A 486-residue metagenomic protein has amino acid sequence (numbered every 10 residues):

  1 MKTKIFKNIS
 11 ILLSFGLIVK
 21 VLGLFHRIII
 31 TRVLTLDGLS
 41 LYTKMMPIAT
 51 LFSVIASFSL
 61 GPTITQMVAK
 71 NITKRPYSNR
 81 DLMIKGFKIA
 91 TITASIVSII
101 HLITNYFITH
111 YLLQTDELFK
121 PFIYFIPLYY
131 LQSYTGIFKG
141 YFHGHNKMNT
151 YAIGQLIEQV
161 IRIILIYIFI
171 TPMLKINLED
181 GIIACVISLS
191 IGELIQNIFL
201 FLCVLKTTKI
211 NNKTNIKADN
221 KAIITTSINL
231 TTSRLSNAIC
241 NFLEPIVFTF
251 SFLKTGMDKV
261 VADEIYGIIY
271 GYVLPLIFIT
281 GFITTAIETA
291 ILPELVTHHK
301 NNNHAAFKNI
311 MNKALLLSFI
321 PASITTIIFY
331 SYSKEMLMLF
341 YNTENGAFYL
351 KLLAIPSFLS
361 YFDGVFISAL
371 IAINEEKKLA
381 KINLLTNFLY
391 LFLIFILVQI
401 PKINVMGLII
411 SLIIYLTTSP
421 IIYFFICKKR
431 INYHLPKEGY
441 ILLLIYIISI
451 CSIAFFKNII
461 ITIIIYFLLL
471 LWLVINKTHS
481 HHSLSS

Functional and structural regions predicted by a protein language model:
M1-L22, Y77, D81-I84, K217-N237 (+3 more regions): N-terminal membrane topogenesis motif
K4-T65, S98, L102, L128-Y129 (+3 more regions): Signature of the first transmembrane helix
T35, N146-T150, V160-I198, K377 (+3 more regions): Membrane-interface helix-loop junctions in multi-pass transport and translocation proteins
F58-T73, I277-N302, K308-M311, L315: Helix-loop junctions and terminal segments of transmembrane helices in multi-pass membrane transport/translocation
I84-Y111, K308-L359, L391-F392: Alpha-helical transmembrane segments of multi-pass membrane transport and lipid-handling proteins
T91-L235, I239: Hydrophobic transmembrane helix module of multi-pass membrane transport proteins
L131-G154, I355-L385: Membrane-interface junctions at transmembrane-helix termini in multi-pass inner-membrane proteins
F169-K175, I187-N215, P245, I413-K457 (+1 more regions): C-terminal transmembrane helix end/exit motif
